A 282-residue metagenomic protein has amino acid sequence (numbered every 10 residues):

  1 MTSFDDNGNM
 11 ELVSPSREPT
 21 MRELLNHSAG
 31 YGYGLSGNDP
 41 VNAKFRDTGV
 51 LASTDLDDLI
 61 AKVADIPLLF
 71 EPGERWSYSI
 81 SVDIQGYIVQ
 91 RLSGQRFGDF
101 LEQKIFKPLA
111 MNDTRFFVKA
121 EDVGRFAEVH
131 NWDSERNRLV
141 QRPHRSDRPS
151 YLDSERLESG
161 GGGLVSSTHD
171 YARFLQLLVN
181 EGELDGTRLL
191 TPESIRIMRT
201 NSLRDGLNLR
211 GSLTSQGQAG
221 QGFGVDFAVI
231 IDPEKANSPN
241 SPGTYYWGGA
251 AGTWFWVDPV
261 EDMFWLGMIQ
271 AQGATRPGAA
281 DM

Functional and structural regions predicted by a protein language model:
M1-P239: Short, surface-exposed loop or secondary-structure junction motifs that flank catalytic or metal-binding residues
E135, P259-V260: Short, ordered coil/turn segments that flank beta-strands lining enzyme active or ligand-binding pockets
L164, F227, Y245, W265-G267: Well-ordered beta-strand positions enriched in small/hydrophobic/aromatic, beta-favoring residues
A228-V229, W256-D258: Short, well-ordered beta-strand micro-motif
G249-A251: Short, small/polar residue-rich loop motifs at catalytic or cofactor-binding pockets
W254-W256, D262-A271: Short, well-ordered beta-strand elements
A271-M282: Generic C-terminus detector
